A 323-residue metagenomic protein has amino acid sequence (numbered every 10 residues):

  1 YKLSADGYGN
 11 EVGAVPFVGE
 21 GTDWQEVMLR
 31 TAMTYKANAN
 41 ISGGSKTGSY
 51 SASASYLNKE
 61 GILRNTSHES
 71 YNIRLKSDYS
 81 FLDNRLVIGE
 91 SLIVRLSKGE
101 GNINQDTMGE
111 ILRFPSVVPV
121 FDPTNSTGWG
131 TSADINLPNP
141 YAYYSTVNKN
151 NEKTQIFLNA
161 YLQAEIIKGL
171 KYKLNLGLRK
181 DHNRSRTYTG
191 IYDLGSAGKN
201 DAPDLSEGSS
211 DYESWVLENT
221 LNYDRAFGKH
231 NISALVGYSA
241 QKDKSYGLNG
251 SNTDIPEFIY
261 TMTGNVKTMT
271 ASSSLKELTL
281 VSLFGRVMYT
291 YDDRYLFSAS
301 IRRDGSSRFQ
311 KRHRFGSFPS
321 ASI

Functional and structural regions predicted by a protein language model:
Y1-G21, I62-H68, N72-F157, K173-V281 (+1 more regions): Surface-exposed loop/interface segments of Gram-negative outer-membrane beta-barrel transport/assembly proteins
G21-A32: Periplasmic N-terminal accessory/gating domains of Gram-negative outer-membrane beta-barrel systems
M28-L29, K36-N58, I62, R74-S80 (+2 more regions): Predominantly transmembrane beta-strands of Gram-negative outer membrane beta-barrel pores used for transport
T34, S45-K46, L82-N84, E165-I167 (+2 more regions): Outer-membrane beta-barrel channels and translocator barrels
Y35-A39, Y71-L75, I156-A160, E213-N219 (+3 more regions): Hydrophobic, lipid-facing positions within transmembrane beta-strands of outer-membrane proteins
N38, S49-S53, R85-S91, Y161 (+6 more regions): Membrane-spanning beta-strand positions in outer-membrane beta-barrel proteins
A54-N58, F297-F309: Transmembrane beta-strand segments that form the barrel wall of outer-membrane beta-barrel proteins
K311-F315: Short glycine/threonine-rich loop-to-helix capping motif typified by GTGT followed within a few residues by an Asp-Pro
